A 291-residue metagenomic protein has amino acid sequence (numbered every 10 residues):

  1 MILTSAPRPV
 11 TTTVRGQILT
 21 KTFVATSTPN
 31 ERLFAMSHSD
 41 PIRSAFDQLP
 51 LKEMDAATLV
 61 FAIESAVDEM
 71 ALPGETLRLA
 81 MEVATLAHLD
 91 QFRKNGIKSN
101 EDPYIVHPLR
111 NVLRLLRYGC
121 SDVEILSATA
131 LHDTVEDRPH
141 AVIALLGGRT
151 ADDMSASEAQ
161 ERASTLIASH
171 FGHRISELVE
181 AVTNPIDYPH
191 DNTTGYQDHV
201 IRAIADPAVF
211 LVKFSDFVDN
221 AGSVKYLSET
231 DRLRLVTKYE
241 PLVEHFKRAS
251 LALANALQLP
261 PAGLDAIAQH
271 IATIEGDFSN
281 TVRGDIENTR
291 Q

Functional and structural regions predicted by a protein language model:
I2-A6, H38: N-terminal acidic, proline/glycine-rich, low-complexity intrinsically disordered segments
S5-R8, R15-G16: Low-acidity, Ser/Thr- and Arg-rich intrinsically disordered low-complexity segments
V10-T12, K21: Serine/threonine-rich low-complexity intrinsically disordered regions
F23-Q291: Active-site helical microenvironments for divalent-metal-assisted chemistry
